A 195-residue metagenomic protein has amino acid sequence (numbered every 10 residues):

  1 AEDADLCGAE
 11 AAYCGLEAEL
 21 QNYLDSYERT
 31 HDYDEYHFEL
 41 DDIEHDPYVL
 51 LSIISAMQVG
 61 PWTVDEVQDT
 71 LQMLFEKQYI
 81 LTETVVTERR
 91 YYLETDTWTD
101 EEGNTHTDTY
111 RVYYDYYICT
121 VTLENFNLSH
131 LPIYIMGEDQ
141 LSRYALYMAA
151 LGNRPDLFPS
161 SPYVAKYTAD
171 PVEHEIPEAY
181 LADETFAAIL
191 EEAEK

Functional and structural regions predicted by a protein language model:
A1-E194: Membrane-proximal envelope biogenesis segments
